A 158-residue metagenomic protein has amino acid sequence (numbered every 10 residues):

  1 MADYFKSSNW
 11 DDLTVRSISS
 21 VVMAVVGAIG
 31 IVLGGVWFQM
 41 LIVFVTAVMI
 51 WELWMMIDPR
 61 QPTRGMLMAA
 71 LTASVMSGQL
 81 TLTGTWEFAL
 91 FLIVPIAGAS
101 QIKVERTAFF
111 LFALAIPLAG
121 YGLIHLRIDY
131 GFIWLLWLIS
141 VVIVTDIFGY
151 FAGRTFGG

Functional and structural regions predicted by a protein language model:
A2-G158: Membrane-embedded alpha-helical bundles of polytopic integral membrane proteins
